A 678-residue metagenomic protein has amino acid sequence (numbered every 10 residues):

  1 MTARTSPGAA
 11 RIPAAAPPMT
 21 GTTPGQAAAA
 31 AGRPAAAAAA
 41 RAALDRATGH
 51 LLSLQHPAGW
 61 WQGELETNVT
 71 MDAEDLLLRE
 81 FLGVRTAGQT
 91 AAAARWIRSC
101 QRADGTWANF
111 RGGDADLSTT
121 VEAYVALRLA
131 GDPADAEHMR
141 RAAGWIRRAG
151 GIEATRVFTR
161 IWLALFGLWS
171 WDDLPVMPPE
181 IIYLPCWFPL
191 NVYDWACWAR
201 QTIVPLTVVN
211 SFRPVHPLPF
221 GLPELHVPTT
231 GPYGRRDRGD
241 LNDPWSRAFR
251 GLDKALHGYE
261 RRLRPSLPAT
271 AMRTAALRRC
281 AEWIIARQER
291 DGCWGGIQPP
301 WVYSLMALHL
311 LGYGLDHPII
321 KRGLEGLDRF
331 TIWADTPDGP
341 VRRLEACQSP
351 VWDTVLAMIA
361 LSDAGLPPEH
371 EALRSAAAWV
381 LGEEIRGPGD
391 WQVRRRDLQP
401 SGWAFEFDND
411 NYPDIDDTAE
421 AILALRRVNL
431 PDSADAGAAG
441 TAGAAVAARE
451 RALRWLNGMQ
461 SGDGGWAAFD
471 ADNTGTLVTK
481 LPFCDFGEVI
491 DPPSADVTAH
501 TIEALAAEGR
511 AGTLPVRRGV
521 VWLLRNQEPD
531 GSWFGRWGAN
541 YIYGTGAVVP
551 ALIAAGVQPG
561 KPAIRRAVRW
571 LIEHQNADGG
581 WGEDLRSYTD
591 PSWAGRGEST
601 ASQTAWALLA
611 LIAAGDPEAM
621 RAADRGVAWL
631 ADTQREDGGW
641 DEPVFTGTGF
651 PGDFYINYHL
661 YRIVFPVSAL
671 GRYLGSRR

Functional and structural regions predicted by a protein language model:
M1-R678: Preference for long, amphipathic alpha-helical scaffolds in soluble/luminal domains and all-alpha bundles
